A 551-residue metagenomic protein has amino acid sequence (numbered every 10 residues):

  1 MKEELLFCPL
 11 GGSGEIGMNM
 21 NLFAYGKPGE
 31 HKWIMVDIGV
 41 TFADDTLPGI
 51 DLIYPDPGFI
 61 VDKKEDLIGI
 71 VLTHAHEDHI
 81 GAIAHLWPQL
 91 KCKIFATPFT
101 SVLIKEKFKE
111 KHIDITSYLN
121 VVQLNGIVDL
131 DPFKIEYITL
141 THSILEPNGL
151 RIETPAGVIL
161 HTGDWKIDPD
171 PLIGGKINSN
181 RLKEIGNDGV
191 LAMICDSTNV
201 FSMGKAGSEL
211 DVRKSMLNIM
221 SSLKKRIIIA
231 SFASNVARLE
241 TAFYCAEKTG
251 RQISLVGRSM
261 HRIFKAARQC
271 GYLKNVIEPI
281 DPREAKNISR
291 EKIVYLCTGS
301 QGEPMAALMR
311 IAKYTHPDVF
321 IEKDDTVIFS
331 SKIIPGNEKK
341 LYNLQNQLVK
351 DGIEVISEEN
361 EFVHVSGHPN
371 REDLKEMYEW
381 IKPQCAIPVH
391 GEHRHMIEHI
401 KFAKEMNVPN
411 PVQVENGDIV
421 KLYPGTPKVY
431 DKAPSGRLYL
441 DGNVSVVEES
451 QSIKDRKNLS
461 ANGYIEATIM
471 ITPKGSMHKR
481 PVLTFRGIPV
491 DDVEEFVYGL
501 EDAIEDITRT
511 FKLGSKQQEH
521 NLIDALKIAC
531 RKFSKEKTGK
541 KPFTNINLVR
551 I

Functional and structural regions predicted by a protein language model:
M1-V71, H76-N287, A306-F320, K339-L341: His/Asp/Glu-rich metal-coordinating catalytic cores of metallo-dependent phosphodiesterases/hydrolases acting on
E15, I144, S289, L459-A461 (+1 more regions): Solvent-exposed loop and beta-edge segments used for protein-protein assembly and interaction
F108, A403, S534: Conserved hydrophobic residues forming the short capping helix/wall of the S-adenosyl-L-methionine
P132, P147-G149, Y464-E466, T544-I546: Broad gene-expression machinery/nucleic-acid interaction feature
T139, T154, C297-G299, I469-P473 (+1 more regions): Flexible glycine-/small-residue-rich
F201-S330, I334-E359, V363-S515, I523 (+1 more regions): Hard-cation-handling environments
S515-I551: C-terminal tails and terminal domains of large nucleic-acid-associated and other macromolecular-machine proteins
